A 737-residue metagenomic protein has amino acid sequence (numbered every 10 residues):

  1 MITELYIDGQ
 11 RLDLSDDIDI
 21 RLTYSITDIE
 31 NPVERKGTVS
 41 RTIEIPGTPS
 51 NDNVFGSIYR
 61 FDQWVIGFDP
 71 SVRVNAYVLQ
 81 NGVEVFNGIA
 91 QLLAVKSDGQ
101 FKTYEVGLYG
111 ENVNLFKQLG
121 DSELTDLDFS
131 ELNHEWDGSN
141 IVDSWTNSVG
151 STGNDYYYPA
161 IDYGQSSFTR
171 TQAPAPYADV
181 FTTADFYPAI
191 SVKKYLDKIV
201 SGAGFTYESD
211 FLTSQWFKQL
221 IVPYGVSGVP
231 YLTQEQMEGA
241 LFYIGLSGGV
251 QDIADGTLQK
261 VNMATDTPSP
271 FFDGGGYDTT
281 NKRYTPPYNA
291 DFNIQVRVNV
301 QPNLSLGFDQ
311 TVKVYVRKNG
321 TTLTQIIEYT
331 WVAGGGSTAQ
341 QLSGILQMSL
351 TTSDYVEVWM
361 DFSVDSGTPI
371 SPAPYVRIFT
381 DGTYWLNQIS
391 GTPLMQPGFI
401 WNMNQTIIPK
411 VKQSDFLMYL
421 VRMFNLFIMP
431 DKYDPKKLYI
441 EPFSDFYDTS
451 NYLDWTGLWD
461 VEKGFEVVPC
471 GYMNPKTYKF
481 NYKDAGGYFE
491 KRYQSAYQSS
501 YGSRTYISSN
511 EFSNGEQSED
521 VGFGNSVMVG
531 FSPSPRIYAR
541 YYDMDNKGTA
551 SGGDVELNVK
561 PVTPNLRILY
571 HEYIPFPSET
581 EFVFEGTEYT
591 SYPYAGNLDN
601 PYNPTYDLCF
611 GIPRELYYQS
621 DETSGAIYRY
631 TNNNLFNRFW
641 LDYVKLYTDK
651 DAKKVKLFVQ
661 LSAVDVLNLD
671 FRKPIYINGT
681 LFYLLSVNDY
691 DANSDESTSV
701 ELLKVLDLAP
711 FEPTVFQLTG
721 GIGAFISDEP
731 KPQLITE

Functional and structural regions predicted by a protein language model:
M1-D273, T279, I378-F399, T406-M423 (+9 more regions): Polar, S/T/G-rich
F55-S57, A652-L661: Short, structured beta-strand/loop micro-motifs enriched in basic residues and often containing a Trp
F61-F68, Q347, A663-N668, A692: Short, surface-exposed secondary-structure edge patches
G67-V78, V664-I677: Short coil-to-beta transition motif at edge beta-strands of beta-rich domains
G82, F362-V364, T680-Y683: Short, charged beta-turn/beta-strand-edge "cap" motif at the junction between a beta-strand and an adjacent loop
F86-A94, T680-Y690: Short beta-strand-centered aromatic/proline hotspots
Q234-Q396: Extracellular jelly-roll beta-sandwich "head" domains, especially the C-terminal globular C1q domain
F711-E737: Viral virion structural and adsorption modules
